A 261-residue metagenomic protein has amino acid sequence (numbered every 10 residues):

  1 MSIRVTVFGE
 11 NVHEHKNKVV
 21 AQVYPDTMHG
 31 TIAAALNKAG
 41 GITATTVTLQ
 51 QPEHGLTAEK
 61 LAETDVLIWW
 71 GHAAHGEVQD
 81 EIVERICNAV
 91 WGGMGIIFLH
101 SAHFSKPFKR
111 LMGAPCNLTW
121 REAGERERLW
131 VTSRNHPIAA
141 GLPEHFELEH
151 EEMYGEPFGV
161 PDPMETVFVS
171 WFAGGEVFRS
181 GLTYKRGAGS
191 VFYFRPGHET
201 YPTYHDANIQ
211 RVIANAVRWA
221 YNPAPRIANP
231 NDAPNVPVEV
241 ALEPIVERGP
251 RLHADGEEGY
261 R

Functional and structural regions predicted by a protein language model:
M1-E63, N231-R261: Aromatic-Pro/Gly-enriched surface loop or interdomain linker that acts as a lid/target-recognition segment
V12-H13, Q51, A73-G76, A102-P107 (+1 more regions): Solvent-exposed loop/turn segments at secondary-structure junctions within structured extracellular/periplasmic domains
H13-N17, E176-V177, P202-T203: Short, solvent-exposed loop/turn elements at domain surfaces
T43, L118-Y193, E243-R251, D255-R261: Catalytic beta-strand/loop cores that center a nucleophilic Ser/Cys/Thr and support acyl-enzyme chemistry
Q50-T57, A74-Q79, F172-G174: Acidic-and-aromatic substrate-binding clefts and catalytic sites of carbohydrate-active enzymes
V66-W70, Y193: Structural motif
A74-G141: A glycine-rich, often tryptophan-bearing local segment used as a flexible ligand/cofactor-contacting loop or short
E122, R186-R261: Extracellular ligand-binding/catalytic regions of CAZymes and related secreted enzymes and adhesion modules
